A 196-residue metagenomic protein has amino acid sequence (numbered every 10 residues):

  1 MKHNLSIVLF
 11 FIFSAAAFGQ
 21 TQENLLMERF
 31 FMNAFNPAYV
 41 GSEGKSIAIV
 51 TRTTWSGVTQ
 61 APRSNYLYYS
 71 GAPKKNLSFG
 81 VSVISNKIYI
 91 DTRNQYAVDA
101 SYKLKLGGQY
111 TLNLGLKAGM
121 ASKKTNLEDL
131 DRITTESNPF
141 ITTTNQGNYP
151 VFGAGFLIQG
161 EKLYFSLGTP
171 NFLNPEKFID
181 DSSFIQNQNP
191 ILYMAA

Functional and structural regions predicted by a protein language model:
M1-N24: Bacterial Sec-dependent N-terminal signal peptides
Q20-A196: Subset of outer-membrane beta-barrel
